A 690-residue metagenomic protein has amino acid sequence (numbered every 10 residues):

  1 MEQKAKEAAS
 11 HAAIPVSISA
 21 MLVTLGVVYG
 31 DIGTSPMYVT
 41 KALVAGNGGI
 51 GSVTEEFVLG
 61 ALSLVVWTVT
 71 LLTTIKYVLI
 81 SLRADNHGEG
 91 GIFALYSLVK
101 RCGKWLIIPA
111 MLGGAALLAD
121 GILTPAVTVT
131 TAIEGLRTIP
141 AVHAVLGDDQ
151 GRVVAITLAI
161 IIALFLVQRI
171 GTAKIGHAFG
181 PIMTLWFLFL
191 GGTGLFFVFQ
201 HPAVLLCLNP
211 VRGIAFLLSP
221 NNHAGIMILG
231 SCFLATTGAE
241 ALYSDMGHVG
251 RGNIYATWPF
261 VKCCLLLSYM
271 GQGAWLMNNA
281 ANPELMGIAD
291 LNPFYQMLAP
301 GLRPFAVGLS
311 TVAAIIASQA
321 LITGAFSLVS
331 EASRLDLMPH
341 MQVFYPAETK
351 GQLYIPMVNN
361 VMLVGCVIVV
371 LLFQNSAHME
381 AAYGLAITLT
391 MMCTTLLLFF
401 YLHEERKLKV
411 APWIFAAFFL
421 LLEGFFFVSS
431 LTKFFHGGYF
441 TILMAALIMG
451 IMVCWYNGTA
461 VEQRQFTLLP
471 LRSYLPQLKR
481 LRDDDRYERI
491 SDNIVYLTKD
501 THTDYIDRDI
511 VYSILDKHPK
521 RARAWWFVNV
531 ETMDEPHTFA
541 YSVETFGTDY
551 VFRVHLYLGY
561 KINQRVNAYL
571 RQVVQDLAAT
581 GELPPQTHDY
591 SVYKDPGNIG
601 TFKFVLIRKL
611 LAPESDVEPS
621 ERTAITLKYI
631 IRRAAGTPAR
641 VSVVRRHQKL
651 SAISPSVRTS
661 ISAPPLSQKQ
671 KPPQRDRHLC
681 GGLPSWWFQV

Functional and structural regions predicted by a protein language model:
E2-V690: The structured alpha-helical core of multi-pass membrane proteins
